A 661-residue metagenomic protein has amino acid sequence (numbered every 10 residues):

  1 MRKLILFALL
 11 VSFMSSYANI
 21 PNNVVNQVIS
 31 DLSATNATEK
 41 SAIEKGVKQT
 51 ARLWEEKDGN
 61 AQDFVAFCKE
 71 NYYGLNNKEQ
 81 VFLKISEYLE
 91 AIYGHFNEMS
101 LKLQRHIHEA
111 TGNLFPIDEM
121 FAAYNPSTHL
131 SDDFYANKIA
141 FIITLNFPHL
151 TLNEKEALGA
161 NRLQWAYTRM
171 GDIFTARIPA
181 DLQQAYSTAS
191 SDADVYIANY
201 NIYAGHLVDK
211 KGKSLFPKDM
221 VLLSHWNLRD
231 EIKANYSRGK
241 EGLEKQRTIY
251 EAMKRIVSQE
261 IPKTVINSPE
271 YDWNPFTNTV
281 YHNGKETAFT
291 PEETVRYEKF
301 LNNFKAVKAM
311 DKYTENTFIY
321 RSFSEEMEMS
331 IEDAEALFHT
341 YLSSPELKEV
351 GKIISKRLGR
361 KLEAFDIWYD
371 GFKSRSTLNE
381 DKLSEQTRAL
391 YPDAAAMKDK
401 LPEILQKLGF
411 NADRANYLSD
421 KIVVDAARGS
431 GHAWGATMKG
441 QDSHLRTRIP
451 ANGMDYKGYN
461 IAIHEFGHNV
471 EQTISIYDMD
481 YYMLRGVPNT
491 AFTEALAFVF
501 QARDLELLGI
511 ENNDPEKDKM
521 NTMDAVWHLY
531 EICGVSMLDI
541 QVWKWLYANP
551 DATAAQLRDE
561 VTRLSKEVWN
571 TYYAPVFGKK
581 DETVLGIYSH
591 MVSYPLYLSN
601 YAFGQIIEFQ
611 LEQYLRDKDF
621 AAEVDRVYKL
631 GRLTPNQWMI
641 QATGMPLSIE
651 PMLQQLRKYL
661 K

Functional and structural regions predicted by a protein language model:
L4-S12: Sec-dependent N-terminal signal peptides
S16-A18: Boundary at the C-terminal end of the N-terminal hydrophobic targeting segment
I20-P275, A309-L378, D551-K661: C-terminal, non-catalytic "cap/extension" segments appended to globular domains
L222-L228, G371-T377, A433-L445, F466-D478 (+2 more regions): Active-site-adjacent bridging/hinge elements
T264, S268-Y271, P275-H444: Contiguous, non-catalytic segments that form substrate-binding/exosite surfaces or channel walls
K308, I474-D478, Y482-W527, G604 (+1 more regions): Post-HExxH zinc-binding segment in Zn-dependent metallohydrolases
L445-I476, A497-F498: Active-site recognition of the HExxH zinc-binding catalytic motif
E506-S589: Long, amphipathic alpha-helical stalk/connector segments used for oligomerization, subunit docking, or mechanical
